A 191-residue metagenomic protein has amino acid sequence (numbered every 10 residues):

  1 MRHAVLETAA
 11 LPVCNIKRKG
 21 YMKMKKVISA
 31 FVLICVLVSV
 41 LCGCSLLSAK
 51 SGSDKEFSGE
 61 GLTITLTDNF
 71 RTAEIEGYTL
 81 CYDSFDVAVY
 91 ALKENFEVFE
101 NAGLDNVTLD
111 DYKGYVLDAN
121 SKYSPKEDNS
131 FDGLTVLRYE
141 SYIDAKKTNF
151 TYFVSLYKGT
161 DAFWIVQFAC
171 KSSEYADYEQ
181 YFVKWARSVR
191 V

Functional and structural regions predicted by a protein language model:
V5-K23: Short, Lys/Arg-enriched N-terminal segments with co-localized hydrophobic residues within the first ~10-30 amino acids
M22-F31: Bacterial N-terminal signal peptides that target proteins for export
V36-V40: Hydrophobic core
L41-S53: Bacterial lipoprotein signal-peptidase II cleavage site
S51-E56, E76-G77, F131-E140: Short, hydrophobic/aromatic-rich segments at coil-to-beta transitions
E60-V107, Y142-A145: Secretory pathway targeting signatures of secreted, lumenal, and periplasmic proteins
D68-F70, W164-V191: Surface-exposed amphipathic alpha-helical segments
K113-G159: Signature of long, low-cysteine stretches enriched in small and polar/charged residues
